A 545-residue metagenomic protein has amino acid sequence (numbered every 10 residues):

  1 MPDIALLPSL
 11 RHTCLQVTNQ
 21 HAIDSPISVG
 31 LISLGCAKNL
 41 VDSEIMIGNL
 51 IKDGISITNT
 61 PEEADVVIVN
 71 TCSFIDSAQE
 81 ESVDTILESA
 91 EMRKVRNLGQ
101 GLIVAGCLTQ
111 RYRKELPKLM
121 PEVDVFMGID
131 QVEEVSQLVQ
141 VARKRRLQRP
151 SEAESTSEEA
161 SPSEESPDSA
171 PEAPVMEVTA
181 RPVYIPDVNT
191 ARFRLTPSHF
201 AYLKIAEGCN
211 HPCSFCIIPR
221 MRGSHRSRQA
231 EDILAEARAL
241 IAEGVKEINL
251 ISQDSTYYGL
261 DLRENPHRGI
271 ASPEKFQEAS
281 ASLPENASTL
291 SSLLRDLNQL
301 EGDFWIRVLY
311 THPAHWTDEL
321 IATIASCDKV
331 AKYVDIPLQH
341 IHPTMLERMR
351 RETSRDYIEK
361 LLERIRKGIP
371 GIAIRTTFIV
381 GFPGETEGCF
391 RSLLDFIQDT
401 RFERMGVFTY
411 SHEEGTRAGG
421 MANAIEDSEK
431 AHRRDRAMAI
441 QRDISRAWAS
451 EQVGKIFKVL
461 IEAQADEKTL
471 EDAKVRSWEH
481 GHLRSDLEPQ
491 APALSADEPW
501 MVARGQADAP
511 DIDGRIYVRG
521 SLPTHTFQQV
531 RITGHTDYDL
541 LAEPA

Functional and structural regions predicted by a protein language model:
M1-Y258, T289, E319, V334 (+8 more regions): Proteins enriched for Cys/Gly/acidic motifs involved in redox and nucleic-acid/cofactor modification
P2, R11-T18, G420-A545: Terminal RNA-binding accessory module
H21, F193-R194, A322-S326, L338 (+3 more regions): Replace "in large, NTP-powered and nucleic-acid-processing enzymes" with "in large, NTP-powered factors and other
L102-I103, R111, A242-G388, Q398-D399: Conserved SAM/AdoMet-binding glycine-rich loop
R149-S166, P266-L283, K468-D497: Intrinsically disordered, low-complexity domain-flanking/linker segments in eukaryotic proteins, enriched
T196-H199, C209-H211, V330, H340 (+6 more regions): Short flexible coil/turn linkers enriched for glycine and charged/polar residues that connect secondary-structure
C213, I233, L250, V308 (+7 more regions): Conserved, mostly hydrophobic/aromatic
S252, Y310-H312, L338-H340, T376-V380 (+5 more regions): Active-site proximal loops enriched in glycine and acidic residues that flank catalytic Cys/His/Asp and coordinate
